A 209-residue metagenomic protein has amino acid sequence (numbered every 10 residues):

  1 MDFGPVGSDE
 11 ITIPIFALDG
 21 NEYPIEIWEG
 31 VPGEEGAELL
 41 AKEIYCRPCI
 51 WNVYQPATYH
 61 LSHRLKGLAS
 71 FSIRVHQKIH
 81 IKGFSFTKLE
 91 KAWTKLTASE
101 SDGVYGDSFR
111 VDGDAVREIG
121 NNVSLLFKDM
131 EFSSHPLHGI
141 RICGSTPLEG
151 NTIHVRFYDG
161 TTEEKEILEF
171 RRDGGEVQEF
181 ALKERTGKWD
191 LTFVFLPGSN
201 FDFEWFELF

Functional and structural regions predicted by a protein language model:
M1-F209: Extracytoplasmic
